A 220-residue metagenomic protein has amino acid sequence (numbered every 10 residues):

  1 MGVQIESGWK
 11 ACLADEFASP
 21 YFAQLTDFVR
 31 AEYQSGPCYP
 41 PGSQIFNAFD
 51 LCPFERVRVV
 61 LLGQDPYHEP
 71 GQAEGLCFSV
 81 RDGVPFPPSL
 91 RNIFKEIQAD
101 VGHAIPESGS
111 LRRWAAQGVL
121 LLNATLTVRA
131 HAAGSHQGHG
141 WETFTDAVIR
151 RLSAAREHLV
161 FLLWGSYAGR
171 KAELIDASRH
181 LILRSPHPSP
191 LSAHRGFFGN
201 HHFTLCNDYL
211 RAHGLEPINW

Functional and structural regions predicted by a protein language model:
V3, S7-G8, D15-L163, Y167-R170 (+5 more regions): A polyanion-binding, active-site-adjacent surface
G199: Short, conserved glycine- and acidic-residue-centered signature motifs in active-site or ligand-binding loops
